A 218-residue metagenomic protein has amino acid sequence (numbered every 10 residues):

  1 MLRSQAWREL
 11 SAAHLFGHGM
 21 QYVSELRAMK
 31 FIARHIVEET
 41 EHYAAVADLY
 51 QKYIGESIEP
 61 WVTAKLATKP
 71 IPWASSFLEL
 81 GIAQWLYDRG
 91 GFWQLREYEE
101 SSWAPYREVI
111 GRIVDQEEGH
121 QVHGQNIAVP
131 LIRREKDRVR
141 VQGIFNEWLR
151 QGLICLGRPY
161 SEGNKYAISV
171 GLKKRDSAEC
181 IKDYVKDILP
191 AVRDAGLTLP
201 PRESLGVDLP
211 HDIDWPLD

Functional and structural regions predicted by a protein language model:
M1-R3, P60-Q84, Y98-S101, R134-E135 (+1 more regions): Acidic/His metal-coordination segments adjacent to aromatic residues that form catalytic metal sites in metalloenzymes
L2, I32, G81, I110 (+2 more regions): Hydrophobic packing residues in well-ordered alpha-helices of helical domains and bundles
A6-L10, V37-A44, W85-R89, G111-V122 (+3 more regions): Generic structural signal for well-ordered, non-transmembrane alpha-helical segments in soluble/cytosolic regions
S11-R34, G90-Y106: Helix-loop segments that flank and shape redox-cofactor active sites
M29-W61, G124-I132: Conserved alpha-helical segments that form or flank metal/cofactor-binding pockets of metalloenzymes
G55-Q125, I144: Active-site-proximal alpha-helical scaffolds that flank and shape metal-associated catalytic sites
H123-F145: Solvent-exposed, charged amphipathic helical/linker segments at domain boundaries
V139-D218: Extended, helix-rich structural scaffolds rather than catalytic motifs
